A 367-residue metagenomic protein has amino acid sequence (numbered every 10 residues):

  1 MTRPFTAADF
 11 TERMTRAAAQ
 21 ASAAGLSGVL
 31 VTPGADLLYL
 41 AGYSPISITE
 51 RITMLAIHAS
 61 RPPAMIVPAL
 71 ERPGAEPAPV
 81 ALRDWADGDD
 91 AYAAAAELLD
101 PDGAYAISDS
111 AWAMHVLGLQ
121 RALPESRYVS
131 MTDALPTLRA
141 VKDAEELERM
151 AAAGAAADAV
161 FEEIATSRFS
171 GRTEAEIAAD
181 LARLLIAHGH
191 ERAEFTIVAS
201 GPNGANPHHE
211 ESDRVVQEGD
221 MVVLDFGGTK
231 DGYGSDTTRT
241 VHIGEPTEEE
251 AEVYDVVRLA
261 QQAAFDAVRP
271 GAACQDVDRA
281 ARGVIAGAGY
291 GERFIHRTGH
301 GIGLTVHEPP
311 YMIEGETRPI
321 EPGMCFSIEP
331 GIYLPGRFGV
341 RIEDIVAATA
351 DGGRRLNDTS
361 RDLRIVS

Functional and structural regions predicted by a protein language model:
M1-S367: Active-site neighborhoods and metal-handling regions in enzymes and metal-associated proteins
